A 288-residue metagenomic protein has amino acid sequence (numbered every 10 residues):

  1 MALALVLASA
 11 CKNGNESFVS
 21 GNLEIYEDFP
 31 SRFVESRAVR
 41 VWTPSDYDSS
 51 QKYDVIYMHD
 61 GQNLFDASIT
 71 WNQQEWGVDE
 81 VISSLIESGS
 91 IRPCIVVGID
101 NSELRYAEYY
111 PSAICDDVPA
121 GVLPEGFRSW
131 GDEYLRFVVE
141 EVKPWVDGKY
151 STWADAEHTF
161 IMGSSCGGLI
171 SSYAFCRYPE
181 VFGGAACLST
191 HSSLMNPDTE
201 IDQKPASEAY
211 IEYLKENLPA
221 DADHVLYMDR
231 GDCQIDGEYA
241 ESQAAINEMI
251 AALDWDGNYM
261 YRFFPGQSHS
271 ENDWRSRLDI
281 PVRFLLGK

Functional and structural regions predicted by a protein language model:
M1-A2, A245: Sec-dependent signal peptide recognition, specifically the positively charged N-region followed immediately by
L3-L5, G21: Intrinsic-disorder/low-complexity peptide segments enriched for small residues
L7-A10: C-terminal motif of bacterial Sec signal peptides marking the signal peptidase cleavage site
N13-K288: Non-catalytic cap/lid and distal C-terminal segments of serine-dependent acyl enzymes
